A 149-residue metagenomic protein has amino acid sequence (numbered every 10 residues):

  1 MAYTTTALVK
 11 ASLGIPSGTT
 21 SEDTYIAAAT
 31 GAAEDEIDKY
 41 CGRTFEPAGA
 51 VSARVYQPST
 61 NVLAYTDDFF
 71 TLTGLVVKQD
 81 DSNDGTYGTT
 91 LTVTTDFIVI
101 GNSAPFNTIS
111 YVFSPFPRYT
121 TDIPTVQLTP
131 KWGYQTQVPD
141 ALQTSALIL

Functional and structural regions predicted by a protein language model:
M1-L149: Divalent metal-cofactor coordination and adjacent catalytic microenvironments
